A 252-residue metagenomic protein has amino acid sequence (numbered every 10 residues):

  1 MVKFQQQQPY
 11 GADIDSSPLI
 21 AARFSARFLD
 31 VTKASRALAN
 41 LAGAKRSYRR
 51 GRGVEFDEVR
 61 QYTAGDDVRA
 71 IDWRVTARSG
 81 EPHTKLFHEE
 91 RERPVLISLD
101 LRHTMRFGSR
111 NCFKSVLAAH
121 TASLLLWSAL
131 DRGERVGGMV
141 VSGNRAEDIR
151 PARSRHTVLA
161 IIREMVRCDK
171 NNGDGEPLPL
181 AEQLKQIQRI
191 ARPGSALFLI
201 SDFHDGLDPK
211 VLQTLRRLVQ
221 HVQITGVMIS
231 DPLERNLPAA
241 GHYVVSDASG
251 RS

Functional and structural regions predicted by a protein language model:
V2-Y48, F56-D66, V75, G80-H120 (+1 more regions): Exposed, interaction-prone extracellular/peripheral surfaces
V68-A70: N-terminal juxtadomain amphipathic helix that follows a signal peptide/anchor or precedes a small N-terminal auxiliary
